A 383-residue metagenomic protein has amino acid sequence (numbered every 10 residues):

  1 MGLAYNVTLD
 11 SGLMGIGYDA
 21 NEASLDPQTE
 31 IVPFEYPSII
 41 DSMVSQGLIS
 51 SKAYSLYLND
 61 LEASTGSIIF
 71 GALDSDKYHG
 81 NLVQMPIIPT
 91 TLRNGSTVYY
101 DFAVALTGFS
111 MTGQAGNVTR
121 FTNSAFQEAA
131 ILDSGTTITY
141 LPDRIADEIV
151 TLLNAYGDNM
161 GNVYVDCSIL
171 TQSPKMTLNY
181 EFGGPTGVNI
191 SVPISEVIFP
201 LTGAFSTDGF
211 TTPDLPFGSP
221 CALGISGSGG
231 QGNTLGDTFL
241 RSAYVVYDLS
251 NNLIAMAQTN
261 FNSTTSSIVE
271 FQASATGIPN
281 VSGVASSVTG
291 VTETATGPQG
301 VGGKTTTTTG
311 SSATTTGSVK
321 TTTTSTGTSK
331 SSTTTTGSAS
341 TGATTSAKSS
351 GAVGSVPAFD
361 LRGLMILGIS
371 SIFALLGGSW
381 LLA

Functional and structural regions predicted by a protein language model:
M1-P86, E148-T177, I225-S226, Q231: Non-catalytic N-lobe/flap surface of aspartyl protease domains
L13, A130-D133, Y140, T234-L235 (+1 more regions): Short hydrophobic beta-strand that contains or immediately precedes a catalytic carboxylate
D60, M111-A115, Y180-G187: Short acidic, glycine-rich loop/turn motifs
L61-A63, L73-S75, T136-T137, A146 (+4 more regions): Conserved beta-strand elements of beta-rich interaction domains across eukaryotes, especially beta-propellers
S67-Q127, L132: Flexible, small-/acidic-enriched active-site or ligand-binding loops
N123-L153: Active-site beta-strand/loop microenvironment that shapes enzyme catalytic pockets
E181-T333, G337-A343, P357-A383: Aspartic protease catalytic domain
